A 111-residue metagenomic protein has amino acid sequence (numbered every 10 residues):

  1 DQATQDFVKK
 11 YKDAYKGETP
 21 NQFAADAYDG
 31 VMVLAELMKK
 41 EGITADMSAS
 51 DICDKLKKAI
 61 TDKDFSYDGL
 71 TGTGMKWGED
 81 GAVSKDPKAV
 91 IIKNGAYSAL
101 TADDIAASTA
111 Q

Functional and structural regions predicted by a protein language model:
D1-Q111: Extracytosolic ligand-binding ectodomains
